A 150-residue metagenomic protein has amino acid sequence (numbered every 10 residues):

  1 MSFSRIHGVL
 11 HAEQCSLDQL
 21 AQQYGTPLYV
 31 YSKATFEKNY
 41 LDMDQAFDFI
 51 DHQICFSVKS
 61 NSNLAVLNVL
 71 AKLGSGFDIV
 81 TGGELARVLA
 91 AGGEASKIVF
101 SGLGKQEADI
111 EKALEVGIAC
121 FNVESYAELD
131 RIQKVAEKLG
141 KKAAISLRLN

Functional and structural regions predicted by a protein language model:
M1-A144: A charged N-terminal "starter" segment
A144-N150: Flexible glycine-/small-residue-enriched beta->alpha junction loops that bind anionic phosphate/pyrophosphate groups
